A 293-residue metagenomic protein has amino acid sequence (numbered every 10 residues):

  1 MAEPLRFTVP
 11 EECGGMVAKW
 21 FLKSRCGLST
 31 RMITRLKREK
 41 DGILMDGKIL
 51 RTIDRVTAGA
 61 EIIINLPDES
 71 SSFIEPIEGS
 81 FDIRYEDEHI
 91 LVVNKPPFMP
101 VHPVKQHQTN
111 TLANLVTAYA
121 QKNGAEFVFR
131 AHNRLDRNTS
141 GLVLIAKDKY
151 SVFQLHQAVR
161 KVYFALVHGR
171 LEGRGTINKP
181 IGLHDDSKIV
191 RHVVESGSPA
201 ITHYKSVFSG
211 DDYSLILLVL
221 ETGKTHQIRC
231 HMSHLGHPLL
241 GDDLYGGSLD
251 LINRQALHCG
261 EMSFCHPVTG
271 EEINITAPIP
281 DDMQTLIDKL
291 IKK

Functional and structural regions predicted by a protein language model:
M1-K293: RNA pseudouridine synthases
